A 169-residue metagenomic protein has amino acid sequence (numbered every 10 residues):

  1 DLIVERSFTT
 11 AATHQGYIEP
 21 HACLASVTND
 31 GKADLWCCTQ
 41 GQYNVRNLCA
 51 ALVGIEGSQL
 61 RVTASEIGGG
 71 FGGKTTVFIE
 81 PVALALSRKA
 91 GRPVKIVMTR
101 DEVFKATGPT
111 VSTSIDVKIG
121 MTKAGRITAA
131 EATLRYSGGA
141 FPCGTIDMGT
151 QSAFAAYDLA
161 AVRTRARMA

Functional and structural regions predicted by a protein language model:
D1-A169: Structural alpha/beta core scaffold segments of enzyme domains
